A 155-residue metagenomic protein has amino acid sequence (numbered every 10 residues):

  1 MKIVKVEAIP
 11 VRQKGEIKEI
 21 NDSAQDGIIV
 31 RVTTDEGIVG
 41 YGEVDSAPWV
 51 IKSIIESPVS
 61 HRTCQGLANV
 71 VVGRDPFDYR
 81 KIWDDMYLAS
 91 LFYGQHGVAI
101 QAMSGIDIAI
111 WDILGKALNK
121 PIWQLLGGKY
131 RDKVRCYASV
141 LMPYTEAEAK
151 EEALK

Functional and structural regions predicted by a protein language model:
M1-K5, E19-N21, K116, K120-V134: N-terminal amphipathic alpha-helix/helix-capping segment at the start of soluble metabolic enzymes
M1-Y41, D45-K52: Structured beta-strand/loop patches that form or line metal/cofactor-binding pockets in enzymes
P10-Q13, K129, P143: Residue-level detector of flexible, active-site-proximal loop/helix-junction positions within diverse enzyme catalytic
G27-I29, G105, R135: Broad gene-expression machinery/nucleic-acid interaction feature
T33-A117: Metal- or metallocofactor-binding catalytic centers and their adjacent structured scaffolds across diverse enzyme
D132-K155: Metal-dependent enolase-superfamily TIM-barrel catalytic cores that perform enediolate-based chemistry
